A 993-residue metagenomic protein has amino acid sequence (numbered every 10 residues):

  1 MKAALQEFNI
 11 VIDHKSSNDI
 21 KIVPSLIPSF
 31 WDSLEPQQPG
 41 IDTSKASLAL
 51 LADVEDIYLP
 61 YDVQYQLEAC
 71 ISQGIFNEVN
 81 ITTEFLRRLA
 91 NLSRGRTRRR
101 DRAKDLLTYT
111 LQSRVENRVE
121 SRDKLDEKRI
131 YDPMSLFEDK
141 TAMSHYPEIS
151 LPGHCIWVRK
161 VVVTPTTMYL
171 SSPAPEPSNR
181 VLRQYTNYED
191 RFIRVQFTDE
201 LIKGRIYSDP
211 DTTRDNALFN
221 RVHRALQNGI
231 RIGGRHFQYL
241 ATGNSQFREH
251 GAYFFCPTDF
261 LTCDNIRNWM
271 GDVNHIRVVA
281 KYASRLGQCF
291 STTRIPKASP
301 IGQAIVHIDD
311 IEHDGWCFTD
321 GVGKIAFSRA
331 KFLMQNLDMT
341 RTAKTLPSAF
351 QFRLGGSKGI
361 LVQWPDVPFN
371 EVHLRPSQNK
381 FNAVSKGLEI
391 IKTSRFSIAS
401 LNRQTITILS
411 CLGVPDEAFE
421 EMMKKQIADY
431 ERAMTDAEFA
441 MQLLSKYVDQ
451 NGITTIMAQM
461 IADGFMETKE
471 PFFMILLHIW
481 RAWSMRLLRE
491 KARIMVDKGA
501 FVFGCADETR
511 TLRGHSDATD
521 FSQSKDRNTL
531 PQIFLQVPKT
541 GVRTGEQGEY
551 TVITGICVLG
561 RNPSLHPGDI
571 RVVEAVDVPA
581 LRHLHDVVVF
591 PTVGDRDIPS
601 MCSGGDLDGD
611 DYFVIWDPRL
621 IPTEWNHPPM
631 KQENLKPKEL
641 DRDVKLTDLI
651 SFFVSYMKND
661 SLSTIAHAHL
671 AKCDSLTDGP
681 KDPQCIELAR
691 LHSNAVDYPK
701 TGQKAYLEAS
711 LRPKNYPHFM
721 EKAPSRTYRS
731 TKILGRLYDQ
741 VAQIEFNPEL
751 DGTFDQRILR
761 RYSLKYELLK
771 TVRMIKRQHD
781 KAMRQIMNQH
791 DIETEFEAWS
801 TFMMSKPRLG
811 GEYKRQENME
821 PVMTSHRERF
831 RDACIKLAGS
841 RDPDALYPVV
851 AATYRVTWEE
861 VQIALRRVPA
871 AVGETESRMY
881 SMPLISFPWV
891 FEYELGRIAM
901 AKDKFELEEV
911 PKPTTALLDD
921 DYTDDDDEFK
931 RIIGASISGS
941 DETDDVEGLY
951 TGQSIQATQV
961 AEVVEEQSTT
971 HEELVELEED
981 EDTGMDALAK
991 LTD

Functional and structural regions predicted by a protein language model:
M1-G604, D611, I615-D993: Beta-strand-enriched accessory nucleic-acid recognition/scaffold domains that flank the catalytic cores of large
